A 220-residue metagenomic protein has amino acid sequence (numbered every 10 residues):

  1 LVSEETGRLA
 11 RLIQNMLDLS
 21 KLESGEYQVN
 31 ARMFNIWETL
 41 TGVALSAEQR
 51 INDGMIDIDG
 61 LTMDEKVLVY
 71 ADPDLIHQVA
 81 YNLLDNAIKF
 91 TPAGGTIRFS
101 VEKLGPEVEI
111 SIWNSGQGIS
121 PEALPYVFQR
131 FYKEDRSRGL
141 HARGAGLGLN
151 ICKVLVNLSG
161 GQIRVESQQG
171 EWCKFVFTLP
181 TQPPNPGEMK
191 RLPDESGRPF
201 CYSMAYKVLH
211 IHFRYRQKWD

Functional and structural regions predicted by a protein language model:
E4-L9: Short alpha-helical segment of the dimerization/phosphotransfer core of two-component systems
S24-V29, L68-A71: Conserved micro-motifs of the catalytic ATP-binding
N30-E48: A conserved beta-strand-to-alpha-helix junction within the catalytic ATP-binding
N30-N35, N52, D57-V67, L104: Conserved catalytic submotifs in the C-terminal HATPase_c
G94-P106: Short beta-strand/loop element within the Bergerat-fold HATPase_c
I119-K133: Short conserved segment of the HATPase_c
G160-G161: Conserved glycine-rich
